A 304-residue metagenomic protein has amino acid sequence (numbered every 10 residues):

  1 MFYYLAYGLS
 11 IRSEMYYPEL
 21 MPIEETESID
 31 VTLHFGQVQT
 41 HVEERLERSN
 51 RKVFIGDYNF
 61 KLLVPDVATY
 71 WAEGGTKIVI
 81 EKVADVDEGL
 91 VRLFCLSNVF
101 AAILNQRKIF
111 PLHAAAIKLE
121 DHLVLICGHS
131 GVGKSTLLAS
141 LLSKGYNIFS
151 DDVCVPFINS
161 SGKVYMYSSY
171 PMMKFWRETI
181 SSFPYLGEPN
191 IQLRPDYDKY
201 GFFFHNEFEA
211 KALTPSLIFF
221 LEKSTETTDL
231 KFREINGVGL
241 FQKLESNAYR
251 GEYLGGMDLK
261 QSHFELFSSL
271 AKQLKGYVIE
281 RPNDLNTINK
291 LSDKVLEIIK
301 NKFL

Functional and structural regions predicted by a protein language model:
M1-D87, V91, D293-L304: Long, basic/Gly/Ser/Thr-rich N-terminal segments that mediate initial subcellular attachment or targeting
M1-Y16, L20-P22, A115, E120 (+3 more regions): Glycine-rich, often acidic-flanked micro-motifs that create phosphate/phosphodiester-binding or positioning elements
F54, L96-F100, K199-Y200: Short Pro/Gly-enriched beta-strand edge/turn motifs at strand-loop
L93-F110: N-terminal pre-Walker A segment at the start of P-loop NTPase domains
K134: Conserved lysine of the Walker
L137-L138: Post-Walker A alpha-helix
L141: Aromatic pocket-lining residues of Rossmann-like dinucleotide-binding sites
